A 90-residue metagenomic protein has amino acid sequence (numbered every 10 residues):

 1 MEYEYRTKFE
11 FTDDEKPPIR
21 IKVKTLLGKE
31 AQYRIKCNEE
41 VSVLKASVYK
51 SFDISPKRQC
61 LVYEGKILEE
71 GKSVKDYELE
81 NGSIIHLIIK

Functional and structural regions predicted by a protein language model:
M1-K90: Ubiquitin system architectures
